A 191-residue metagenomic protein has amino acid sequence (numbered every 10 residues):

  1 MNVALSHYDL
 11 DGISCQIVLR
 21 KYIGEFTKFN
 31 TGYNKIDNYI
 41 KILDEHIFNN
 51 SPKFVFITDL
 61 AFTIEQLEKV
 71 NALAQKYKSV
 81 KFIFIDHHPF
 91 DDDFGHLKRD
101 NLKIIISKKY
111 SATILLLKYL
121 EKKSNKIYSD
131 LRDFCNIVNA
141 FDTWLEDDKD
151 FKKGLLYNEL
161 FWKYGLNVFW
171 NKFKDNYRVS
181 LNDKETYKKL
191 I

Functional and structural regions predicted by a protein language model:
M1-E159, V168: Replace "Mg2+/Mn2+-dependent" with "divalent metal-dependent
D147-I191: Mixed-charge interfacial surface used for oligomerization/domain docking and macromolecular partner engagement
